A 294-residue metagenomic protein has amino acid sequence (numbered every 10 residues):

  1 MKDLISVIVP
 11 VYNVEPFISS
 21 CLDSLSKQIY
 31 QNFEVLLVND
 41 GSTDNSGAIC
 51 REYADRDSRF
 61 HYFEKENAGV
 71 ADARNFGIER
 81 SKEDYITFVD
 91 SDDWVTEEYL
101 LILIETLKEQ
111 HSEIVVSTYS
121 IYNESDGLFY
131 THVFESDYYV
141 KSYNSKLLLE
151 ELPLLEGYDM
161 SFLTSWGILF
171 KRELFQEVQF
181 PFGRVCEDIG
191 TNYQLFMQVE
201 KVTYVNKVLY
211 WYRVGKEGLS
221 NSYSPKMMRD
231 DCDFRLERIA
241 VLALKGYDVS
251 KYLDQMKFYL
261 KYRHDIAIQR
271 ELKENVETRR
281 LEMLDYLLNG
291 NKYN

Functional and structural regions predicted by a protein language model:
D3-S6, E34, G190: Cell-envelope/extracellular polymer assembly enzymes that use nucleotide-activated donors
N13-K27: Short, well-formed alpha-helical segments that are part of the catalytic scaffolds of diverse glycosyltransferases
P16-S19, D44-Y53, W94, E98: Acidic helix N-cap motif at the loop->helix transition within catalytic regions of sugar-transfer enzymes
S24, N39-A48, E66, D90: A conserved acidic beta->alpha catalytic loop
K65-S81, W94: Glycine-rich, basic loop-to-helix element that forms the pyrophosphate-binding segment of sugar-nucleotide handling
I86: Short aromatic/hydrophobic "clamp" motif used to bind/position activated sugar donors
S91-V185, I189-Q194, Q198-V202, R213 (+1 more regions): Donor-binding/catalytic cores of nucleotide-activated saccharide and glycerol-phosphate transferases/polymerases
W211-N294: C-terminal subregions of glycosyltransferases and related glycan-biosynthesis enzymes
